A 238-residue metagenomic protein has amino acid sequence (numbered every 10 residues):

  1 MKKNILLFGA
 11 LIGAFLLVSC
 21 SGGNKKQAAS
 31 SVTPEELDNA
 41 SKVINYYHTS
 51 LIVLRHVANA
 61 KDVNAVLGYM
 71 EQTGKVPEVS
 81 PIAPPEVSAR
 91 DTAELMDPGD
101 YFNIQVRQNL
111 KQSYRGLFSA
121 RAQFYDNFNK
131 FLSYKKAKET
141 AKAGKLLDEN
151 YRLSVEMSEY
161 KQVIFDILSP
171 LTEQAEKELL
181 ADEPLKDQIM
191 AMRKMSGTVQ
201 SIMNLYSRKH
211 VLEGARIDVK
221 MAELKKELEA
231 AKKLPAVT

Functional and structural regions predicted by a protein language model:
M1-F8: Bacterial N-terminal signal peptides that target proteins for export
F8, T73-A83, V211-D218, A236-T238: Generic structural signal for short, solvent-exposed loop/turn connectors between secondary structure elements
F8-G9, Q112: Generic detector of short alpha-helix boundary/capping microenvironments and adjacent low-complexity segments
L16-S19: C-terminal motif of bacterial Sec signal peptides marking the signal peptidase cleavage site
G23-Q162: Leu/Val/Ala/Ile-rich N-terminal alpha-helices, chiefly Sec-type signal peptides and the beginnings
L147-T238: Extended amphipathic alpha-helical interaction segments
